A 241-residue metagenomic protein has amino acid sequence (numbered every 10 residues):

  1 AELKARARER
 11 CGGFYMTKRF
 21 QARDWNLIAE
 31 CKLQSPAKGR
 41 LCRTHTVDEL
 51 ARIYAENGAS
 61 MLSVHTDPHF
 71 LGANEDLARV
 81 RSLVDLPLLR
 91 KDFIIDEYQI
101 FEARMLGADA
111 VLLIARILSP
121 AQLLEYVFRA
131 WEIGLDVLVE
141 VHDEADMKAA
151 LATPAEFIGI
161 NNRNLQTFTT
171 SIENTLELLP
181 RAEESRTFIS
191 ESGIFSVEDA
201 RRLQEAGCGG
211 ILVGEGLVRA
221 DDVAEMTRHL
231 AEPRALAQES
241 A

Functional and structural regions predicted by a protein language model:
A1-A5, G209, S240-A241: Structured C-terminal cap/extension of enzyme domains
A1-T44: An N-cap/entry alpha-helix motif that binds or orients negatively charged groups
C31, K38-L138, E144-A149, F157 (+1 more regions): N-terminal active-site wall of soluble small-molecule enzyme domains
V84-L86, G134-L135, S185-R186, A231-A235: Short acidic, glycine/proline-enriched helix-loop-strand junctions
I95-G107, H142-T153, S190, I194-V213 (+1 more regions): Catalytic cores of alpha/beta
E102-Q122, G159-F168, C208-M226: Glycine-rich phosphate-binding active-site loops on the catalytic face of alpha/beta enzymes
F157-V213: Catalytic-face loop-and-helix region of soluble metabolic enzyme cores
E177-R181, Q204, R219-A241: C-terminal helical cap(s) of enzyme catalytic domains, especially alpha/beta-barrels
